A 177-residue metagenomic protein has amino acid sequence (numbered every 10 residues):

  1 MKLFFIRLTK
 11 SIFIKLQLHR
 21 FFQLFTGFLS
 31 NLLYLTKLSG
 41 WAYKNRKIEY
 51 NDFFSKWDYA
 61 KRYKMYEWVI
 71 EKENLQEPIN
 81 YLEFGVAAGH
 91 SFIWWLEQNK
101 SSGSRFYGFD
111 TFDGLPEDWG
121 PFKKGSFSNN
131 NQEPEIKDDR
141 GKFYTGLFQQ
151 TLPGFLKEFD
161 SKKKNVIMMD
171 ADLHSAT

Functional and structural regions predicted by a protein language model:
M1-K56: Membrane-proximal basic amphipathic "stem/tether" segments
W41-F53, E67-T177: S-adenosylmethionine/decaboxylated-SAM
K61-Y66: N-terminal pre-P-loop "Q-motif" helix
